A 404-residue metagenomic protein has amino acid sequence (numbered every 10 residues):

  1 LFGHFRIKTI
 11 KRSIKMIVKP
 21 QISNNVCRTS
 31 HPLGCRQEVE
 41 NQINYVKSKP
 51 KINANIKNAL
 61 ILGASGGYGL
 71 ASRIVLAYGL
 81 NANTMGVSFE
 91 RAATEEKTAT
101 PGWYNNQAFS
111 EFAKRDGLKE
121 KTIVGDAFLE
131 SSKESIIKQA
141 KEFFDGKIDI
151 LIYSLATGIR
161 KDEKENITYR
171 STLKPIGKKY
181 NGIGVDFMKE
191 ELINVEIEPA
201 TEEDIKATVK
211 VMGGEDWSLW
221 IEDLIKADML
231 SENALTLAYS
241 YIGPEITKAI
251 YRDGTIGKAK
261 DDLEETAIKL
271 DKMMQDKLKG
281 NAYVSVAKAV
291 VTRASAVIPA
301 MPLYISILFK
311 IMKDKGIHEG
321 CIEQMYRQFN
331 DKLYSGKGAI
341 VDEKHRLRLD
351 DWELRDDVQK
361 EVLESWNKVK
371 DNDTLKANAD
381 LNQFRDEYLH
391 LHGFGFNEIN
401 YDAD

Functional and structural regions predicted by a protein language model:
L1-K15: Short, Lys/Arg-enriched N-terminal segments with co-localized hydrophobic residues within the first ~10-30 amino acids
I17-P50: Class I SAM-dependent methyltransferase Rossmann-like catalytic core, especially the SAM/SAH-binding loop
P50-F89: Canonical Rossmann dinucleotide-binding motif of NAD(H)/NADP(H)-dependent dehydrogenases/reductases, specifically
L62, I148-T157, T168, G184-V185 (+1 more regions): Rossmann-fold scaffold of SDR-type NAD(P)-dependent oxidoreductases
N81-E120, D126: Glycine-rich phosphate-binding loop and adjoining beta1-alpha1-beta2 segment of Rossmann-like nucleotide-binding folds
L118-K119, S135-E165: A glycine-rich helix->loop->beta "capping" turn within Rossmann-like NAD(P)(H)-dependent oxidoreductase domains
R170-L278, V286-F309: Catalytic loop of short-chain dehydrogenase/reductase
M212, K269, K279-S285, P302-A403: C-terminal helical subdomain
